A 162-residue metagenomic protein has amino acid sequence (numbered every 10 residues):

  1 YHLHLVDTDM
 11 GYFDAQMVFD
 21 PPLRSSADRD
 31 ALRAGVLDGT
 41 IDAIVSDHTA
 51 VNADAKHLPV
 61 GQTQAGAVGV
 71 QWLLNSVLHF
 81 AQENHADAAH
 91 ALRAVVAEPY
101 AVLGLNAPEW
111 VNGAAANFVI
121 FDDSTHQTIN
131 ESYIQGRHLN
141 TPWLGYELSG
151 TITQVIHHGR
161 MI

Functional and structural regions predicted by a protein language model:
Y1-H2, G66-A67, T125: Short, acidic/turn-prone active-site loops that include or flank metal/cofactor- and phosphate-binding residues
Y1-I44: Histidine/acidic residue-rich metal-binding segments in metalloenzymes
H2-H4, V51-A53, Q127: Short, active-site-adjacent cap segments at secondary-structure transitions
L5-Y12, A55-L58, E131-Y133: Short acidic, glycine/serine/threonine-rich loops at helix termini
Q16, L37, A43-I44, T49-F121: His/Asp/Glu-enriched, well-ordered alpha-helical/loop segment that forms or immediately abuts the divalent-metal
M17-A27, Q64-V68, T141-L148: A short acidic, glycine-rich active-site loop that binds or catalyzes chemistry on phosphate/adenosine moieties
D28-L32, N106-A107, T141: A generic local structural motif
P59-Q62, A115-I162: C-terminal cap of metal-dependent C-N hydrolases
